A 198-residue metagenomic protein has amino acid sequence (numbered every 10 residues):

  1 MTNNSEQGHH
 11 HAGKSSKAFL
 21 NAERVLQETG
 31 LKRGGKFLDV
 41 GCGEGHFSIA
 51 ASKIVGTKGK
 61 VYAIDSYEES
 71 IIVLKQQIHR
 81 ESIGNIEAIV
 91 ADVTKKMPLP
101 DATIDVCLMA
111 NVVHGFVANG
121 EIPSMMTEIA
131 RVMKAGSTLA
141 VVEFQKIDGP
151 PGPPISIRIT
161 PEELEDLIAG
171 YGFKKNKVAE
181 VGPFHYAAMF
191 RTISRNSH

Functional and structural regions predicted by a protein language model:
T2-L20: Class I SAM-dependent methyltransferase Rossmann-like catalytic core, especially the SAM/SAH-binding loop
S16-G35, A50: Conserved alpha-helix/loop element of class I SAM-dependent methyltransferases that forms part of the SAM/SAH-binding
L38-K95: Class I SAM-dependent methyltransferase SAM/SAH-binding core
T94-C107: A short acidic, Gly/Pro-enriched loop at the edge of an enzyme's catalytic core that lines a small-molecule cofactor
P123-A135: A short glycine-rich, Lys/Arg-flanked "PGG" loop and its adjoining helix->strand segment in the class I
G136-E143: Conserved beta-strand signature within the Rossmann-like core of class I S-adenosyl-L-methionine
P151-Y171: Conserved Class I S-adenosyl-L-methionine
K177-H198: Core SAM-dependent methyltransferase catalytic element
